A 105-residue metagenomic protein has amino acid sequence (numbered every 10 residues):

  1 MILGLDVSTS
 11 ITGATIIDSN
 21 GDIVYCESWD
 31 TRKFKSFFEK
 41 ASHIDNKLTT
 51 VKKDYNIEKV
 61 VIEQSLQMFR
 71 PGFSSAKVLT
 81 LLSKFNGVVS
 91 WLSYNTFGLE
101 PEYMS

Functional and structural regions predicted by a protein language model:
M1-S105: Phosphate- and other anionic-substrate recognition elements at nucleic-acid/protein interfaces
